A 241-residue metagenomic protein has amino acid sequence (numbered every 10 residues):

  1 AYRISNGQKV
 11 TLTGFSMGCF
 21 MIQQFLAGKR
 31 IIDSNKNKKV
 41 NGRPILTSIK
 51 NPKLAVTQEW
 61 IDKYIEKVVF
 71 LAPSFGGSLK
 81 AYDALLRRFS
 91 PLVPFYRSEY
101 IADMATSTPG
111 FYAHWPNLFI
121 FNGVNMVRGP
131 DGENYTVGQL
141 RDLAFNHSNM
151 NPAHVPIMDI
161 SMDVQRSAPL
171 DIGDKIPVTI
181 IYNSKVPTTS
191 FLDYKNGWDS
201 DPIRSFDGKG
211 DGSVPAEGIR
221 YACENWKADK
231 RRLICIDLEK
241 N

Functional and structural regions predicted by a protein language model:
A1, M17, G173-D174: Glycine/proline-rich, flexible active-site/cofactor-binding loop segments that harbor closely spaced acidic
A1-Q8: Active-site catalytic motif of lipid deacylating hydrolases and related acyltransferases
K9-G14, V69-L71: Short beta-strand immediately N-terminal to the catalytic nucleophile in serine-hydrolase-like folds
G14-G18, I22: Gly/Ala-rich beta-loop-alpha elbow adjacent to hydrolase catalytic centers
A27, I31-N241: Helical cap/lid subdomain of alpha/beta-hydrolase-fold lipid enzymes that gates access to the catalytic pocket
